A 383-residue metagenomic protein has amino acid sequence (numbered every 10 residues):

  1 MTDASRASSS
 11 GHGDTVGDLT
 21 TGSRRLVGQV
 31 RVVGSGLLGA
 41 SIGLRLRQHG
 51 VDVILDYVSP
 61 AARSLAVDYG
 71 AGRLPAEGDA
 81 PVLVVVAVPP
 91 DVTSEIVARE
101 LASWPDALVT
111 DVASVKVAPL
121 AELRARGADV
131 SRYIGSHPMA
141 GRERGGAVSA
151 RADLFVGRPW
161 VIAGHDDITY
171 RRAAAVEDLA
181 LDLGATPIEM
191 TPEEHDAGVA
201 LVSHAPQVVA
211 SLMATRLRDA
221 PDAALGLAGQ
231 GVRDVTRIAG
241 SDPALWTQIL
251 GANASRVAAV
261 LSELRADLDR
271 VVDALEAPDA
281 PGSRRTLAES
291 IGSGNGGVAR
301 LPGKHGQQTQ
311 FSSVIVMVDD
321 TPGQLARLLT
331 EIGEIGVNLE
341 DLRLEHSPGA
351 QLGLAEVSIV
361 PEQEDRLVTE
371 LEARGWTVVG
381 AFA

Functional and structural regions predicted by a protein language model:
S35-G36: Glycine-rich Rossmann-fold phosphate-binding loop(s) that bind the pyrophosphate of adenine dinucleotide cofactors
G39-A40, T93: N-terminal Rossmann-fold NAD(P) dinucleotide-binding loop
H49-Y69: NAD(P)-binding Rossmann-fold cofactor-contacting core
E77-L108: Rossmann-like NAD(P)-binding element
I96-A147: Rossmann-like NAD(P)(H) cofactor-binding subdomain of soluble oxidoreductases
L154-G240: Internal alpha-helical scaffold of NAD(P)-dependent oxidoreductase catalytic cores
P221-G294: Interdomain hinge/lid region at the active-site interface of Rossmann-like NAD(P)-dependent oxidoreductases
G297-A383: A conserved regulatory-domain signal marking ACT and ACT-like small-molecule sensing domains and adjacent regulatory
